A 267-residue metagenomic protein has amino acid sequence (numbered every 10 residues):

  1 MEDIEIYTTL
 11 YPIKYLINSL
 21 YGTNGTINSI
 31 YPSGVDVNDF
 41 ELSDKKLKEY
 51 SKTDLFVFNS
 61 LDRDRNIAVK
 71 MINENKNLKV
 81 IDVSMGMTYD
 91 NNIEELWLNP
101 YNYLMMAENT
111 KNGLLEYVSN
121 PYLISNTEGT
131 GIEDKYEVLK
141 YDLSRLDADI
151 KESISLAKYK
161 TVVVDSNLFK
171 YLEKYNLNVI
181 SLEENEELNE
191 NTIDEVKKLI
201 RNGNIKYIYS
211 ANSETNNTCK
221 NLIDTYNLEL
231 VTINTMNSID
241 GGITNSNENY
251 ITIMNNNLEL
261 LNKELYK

Functional and structural regions predicted by a protein language model:
M1-K267: Extracytoplasmic metal-acquisition and chelation regions
